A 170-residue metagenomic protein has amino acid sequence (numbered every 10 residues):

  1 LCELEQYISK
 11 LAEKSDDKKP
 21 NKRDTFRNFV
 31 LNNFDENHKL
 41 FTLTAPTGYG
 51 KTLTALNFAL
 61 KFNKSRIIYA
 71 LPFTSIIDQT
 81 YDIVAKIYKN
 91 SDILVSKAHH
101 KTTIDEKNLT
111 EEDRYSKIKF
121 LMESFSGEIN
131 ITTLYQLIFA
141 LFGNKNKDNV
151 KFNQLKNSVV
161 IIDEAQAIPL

Functional and structural regions predicted by a protein language model:
L1-L170: N-terminal helicase ATP-binding lobe
